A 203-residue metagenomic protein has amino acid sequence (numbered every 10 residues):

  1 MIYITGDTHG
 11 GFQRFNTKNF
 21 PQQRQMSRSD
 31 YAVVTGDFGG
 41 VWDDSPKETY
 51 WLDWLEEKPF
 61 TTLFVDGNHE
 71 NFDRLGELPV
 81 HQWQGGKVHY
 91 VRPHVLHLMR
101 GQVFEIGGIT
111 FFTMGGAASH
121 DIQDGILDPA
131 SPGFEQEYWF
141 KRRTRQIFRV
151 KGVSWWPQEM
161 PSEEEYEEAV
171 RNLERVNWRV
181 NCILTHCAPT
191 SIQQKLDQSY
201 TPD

Functional and structural regions predicted by a protein language model:
M1-Y3: Extreme N-terminal starter segment of soluble prokaryotic enzymes
T5, G10-I106: Core catalytic region of metal-dependent phosphoesterases/phosphodiesterases, especially metallo-beta-lactamase-like
R14, P46-K47, P93-L96, P157-E168 (+1 more regions): Soluble or luminal CAZymes and related metallo-dependent hydrolases
Q23, L52-D53, E77, W83-Q84 (+4 more regions): Residue-level signature of transmembrane alpha-helix interfaces in integral membrane proteins
G39, D44, E48-P59, N181-D203: Cap/insert and terminal regions of metallo-dependent hydrolase folds
G107-Y200: Active-site-proximal loop/helix segment associated with metal-binding centers of metalloenzymes
